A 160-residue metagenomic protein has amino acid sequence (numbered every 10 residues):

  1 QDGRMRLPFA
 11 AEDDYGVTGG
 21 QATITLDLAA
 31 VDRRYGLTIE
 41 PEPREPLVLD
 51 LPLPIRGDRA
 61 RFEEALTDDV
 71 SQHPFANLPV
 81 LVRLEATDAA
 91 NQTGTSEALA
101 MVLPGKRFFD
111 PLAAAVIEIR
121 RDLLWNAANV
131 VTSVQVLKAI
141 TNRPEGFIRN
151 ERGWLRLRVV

Functional and structural regions predicted by a protein language model:
Q1-V160: Extracytoplasmic/secretory ectodomains and luminal regions
